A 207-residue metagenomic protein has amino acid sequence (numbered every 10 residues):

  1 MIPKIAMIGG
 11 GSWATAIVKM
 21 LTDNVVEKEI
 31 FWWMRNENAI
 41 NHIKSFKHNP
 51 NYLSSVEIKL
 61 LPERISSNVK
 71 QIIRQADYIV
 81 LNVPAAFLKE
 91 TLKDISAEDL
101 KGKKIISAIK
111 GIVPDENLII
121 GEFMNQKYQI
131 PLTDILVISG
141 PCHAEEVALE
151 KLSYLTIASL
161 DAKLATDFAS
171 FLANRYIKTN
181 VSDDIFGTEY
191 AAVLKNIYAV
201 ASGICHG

Functional and structural regions predicted by a protein language model:
M1-V56, P62-S67: NAD(P)+-binding Rossmann beta1-loop-alpha1 motif at the extreme N-terminus of oxidoreductases
S12, N38, A86-K89, K163: Short alpha-helical
R35, V83, A108-G111, I138-P141 (+3 more regions): Fold-independent oxyanion-binding glycine-rich loops and adjacent beta-strand/coil segments at enzyme active sites
L60, I65-R74, Y78-L152, F168: Rossmann-like NAD(P)(H) cofactor-binding subdomain of soluble oxidoreductases
F87, E98, K127-D134, L152-V200 (+1 more regions): Internal alpha-helical scaffold of NAD(P)-dependent oxidoreductase catalytic cores
